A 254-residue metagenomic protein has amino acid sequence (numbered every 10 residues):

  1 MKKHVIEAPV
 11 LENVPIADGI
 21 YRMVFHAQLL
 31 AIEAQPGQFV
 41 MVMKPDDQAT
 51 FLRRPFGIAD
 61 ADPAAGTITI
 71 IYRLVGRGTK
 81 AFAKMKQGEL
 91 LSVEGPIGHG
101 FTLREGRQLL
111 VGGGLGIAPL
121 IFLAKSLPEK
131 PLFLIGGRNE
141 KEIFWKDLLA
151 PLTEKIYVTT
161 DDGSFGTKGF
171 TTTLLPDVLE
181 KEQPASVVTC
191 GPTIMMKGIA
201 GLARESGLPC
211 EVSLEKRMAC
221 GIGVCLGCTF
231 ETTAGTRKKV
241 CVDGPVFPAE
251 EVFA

Functional and structural regions predicted by a protein language model:
M1-H4, R237-A254: Short, basic/aromatic-enriched C-terminal tail that caps enzymatic domains
K2-Q87: Ferredoxin-reductase
E12, D60, V158-T160, V212 (+1 more regions): Structural signal for conserved beta-strand scaffold positions within catalytic alpha/beta enzyme cores
Q48-A49, R204, E251: N-terminal [4Fe-4S]-dependent radical SAM core
R77-L214: FNR/FR-type flavoprotein reductase catalytic core
T193, K216-P245: Local cysteine-cluster metal-coordination motifs and their immediate loop/turn environment, predominantly Fe-S cluster
